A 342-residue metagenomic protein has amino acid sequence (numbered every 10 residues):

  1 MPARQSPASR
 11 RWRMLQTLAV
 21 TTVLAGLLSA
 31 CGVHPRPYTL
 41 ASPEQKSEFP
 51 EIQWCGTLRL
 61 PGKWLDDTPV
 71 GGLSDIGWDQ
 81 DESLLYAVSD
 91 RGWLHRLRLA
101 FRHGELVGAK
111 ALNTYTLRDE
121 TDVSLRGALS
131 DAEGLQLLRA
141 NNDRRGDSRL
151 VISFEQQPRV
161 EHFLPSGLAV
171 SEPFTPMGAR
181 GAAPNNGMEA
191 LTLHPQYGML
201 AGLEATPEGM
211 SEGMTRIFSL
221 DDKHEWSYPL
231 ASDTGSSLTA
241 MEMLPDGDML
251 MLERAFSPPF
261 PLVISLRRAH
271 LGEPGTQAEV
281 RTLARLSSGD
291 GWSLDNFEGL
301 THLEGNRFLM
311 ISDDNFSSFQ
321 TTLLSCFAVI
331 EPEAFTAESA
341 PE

Functional and structural regions predicted by a protein language model:
M1-R11: N-terminal secretory signal peptides that target proteins for export/translocation
T17-L27: Bacterial N-terminal signal peptides
G26-E342: Sequence/structural signature of beta-propeller domains
